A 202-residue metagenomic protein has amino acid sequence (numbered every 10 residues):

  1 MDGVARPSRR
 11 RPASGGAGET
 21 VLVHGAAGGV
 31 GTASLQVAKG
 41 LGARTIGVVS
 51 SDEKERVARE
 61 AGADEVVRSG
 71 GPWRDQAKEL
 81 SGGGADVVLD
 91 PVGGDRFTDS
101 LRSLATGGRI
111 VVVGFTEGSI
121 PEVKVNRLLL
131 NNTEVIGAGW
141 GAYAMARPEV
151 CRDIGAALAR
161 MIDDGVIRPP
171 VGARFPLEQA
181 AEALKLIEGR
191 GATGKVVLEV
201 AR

Functional and structural regions predicted by a protein language model:
M1-P12, H24-A27: A glycine-rich, Thr/Ser-enriched phosphate-binding loop motif common to dinucleotide/cofactor-binding enzymes
S14-T20, G83-G84: Short helix-loop-beta connector
V23, K39-D99, R147-D153: Adenosine-nucleotide cofactor-binding segment
A27, G31, L35: N-terminal Rossmann NAD(P)H-binding glycine-rich loop of SDR-like oxidoreductase domains
A38, A58, V88, S100 (+4 more regions): Terminal peptide-recognition signature
V49, D95-I167, E199-R202: Glycine-rich phosphate-binding loop and adjacent beta-alpha segment of Rossmann(oid) nucleotide-cofactor-binding
D164-A173, A181-R202: C-terminal capping/lid region of NAD(P)-dependent oxidoreductase domains
